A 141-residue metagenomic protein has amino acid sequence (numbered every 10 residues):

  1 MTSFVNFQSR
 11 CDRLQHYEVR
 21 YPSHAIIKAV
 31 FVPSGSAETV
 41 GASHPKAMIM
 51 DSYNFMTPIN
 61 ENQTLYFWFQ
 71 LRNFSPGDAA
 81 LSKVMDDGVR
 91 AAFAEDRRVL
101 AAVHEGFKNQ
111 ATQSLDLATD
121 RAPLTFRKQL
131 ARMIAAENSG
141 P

Functional and structural regions predicted by a protein language model:
M1-P141: C-terminal catalytic domain of Rieske-type non-heme iron oxygenases
